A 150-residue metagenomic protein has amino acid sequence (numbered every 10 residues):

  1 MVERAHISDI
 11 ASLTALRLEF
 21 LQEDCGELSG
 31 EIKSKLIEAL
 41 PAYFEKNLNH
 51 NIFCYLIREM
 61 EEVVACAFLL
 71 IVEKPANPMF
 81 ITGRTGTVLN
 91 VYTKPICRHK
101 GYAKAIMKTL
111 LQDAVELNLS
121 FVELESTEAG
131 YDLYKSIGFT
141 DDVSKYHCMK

Functional and structural regions predicted by a protein language model:
M1-A15: A short beta-loop-alpha structural element at the N-terminal edge of CoA-dependent acyl/N-acetyltransferase catalytic
R4, K135-K145: Conserved acetyl-CoA-binding loop of GNAT-fold acetyltransferases
L21-Y43: Conserved GNAT-fold acetyl-CoA-binding loop/helix
A42-L56: A short helix-loop-beta-strand connector motif used in the catalytic cores of GNAT acetyltransferases and, in some
L56, E62-I71, T87, Y92: Conserved beta-strand in the GNAT
C97-T109: Conserved acetyl-CoA pyrophosphate-binding loop and the N-cap/start of the following alpha-helix in GNAT-like
M107, A114-S126: Conserved GNAT acetyl-CoA-binding A-motif
V122-D132, M149-K150: Conserved beta-strand-loop-alpha-helix junction that forms the acyl-donor binding cleft
